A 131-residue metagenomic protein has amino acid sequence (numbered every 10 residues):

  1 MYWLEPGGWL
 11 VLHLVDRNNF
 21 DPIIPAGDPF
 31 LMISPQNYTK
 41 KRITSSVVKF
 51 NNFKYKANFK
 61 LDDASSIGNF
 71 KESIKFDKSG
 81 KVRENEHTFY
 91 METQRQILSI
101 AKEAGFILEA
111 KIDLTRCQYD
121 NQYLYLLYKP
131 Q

Functional and structural regions predicted by a protein language model:
M1-W9: A short glycine-rich, Lys/Arg-flanked "PGG" loop and its adjoining helix->strand segment in the class I
W9, K56, L124-L126: Ordered hydrophobic segments in well-structured contexts
R17-R95: SAM-dependent methyltransferase
N85-Q131: C-terminal lobe and adjacent flexible extensions of AdoMet/dcAdoMet transferase-like proteins
